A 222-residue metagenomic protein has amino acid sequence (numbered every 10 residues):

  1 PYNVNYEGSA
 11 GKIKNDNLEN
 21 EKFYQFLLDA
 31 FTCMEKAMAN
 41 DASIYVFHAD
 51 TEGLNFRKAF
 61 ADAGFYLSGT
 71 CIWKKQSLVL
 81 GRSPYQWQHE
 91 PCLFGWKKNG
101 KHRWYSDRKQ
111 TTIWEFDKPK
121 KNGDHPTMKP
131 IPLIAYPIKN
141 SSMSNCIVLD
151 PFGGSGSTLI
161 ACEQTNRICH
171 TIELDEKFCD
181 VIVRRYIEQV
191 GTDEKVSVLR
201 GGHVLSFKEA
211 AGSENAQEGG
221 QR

Functional and structural regions predicted by a protein language model:
P1-V79, S83, W87, K98 (+1 more regions): S-adenosyl-L-methionine-dependent nucleic acid methyltransferase catalytic domains
Q88-C92: Short hydrophobic/aromatic beta-strand or adjacent loop that forms the aromatic wall/cage of a ligand/substrate-binding
